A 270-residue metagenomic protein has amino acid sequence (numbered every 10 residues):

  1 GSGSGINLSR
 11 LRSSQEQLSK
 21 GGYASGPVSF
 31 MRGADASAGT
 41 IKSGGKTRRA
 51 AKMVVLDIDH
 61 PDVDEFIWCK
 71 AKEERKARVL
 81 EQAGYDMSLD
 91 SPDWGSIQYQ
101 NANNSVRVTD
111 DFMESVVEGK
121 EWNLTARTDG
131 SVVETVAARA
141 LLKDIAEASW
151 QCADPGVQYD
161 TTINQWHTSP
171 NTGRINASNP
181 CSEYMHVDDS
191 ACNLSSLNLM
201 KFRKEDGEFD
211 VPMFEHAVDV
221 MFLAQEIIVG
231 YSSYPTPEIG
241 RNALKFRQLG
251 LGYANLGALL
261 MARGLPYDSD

Functional and structural regions predicted by a protein language model:
G1-H216, G230-N242: Active-site cavity-forming subdomains of large catalytic enzyme subunits
S195, M221-F222: Glycine-centered structural positions embedded in regular secondary structure
F222-I228, N242-G264: Core structural elements
